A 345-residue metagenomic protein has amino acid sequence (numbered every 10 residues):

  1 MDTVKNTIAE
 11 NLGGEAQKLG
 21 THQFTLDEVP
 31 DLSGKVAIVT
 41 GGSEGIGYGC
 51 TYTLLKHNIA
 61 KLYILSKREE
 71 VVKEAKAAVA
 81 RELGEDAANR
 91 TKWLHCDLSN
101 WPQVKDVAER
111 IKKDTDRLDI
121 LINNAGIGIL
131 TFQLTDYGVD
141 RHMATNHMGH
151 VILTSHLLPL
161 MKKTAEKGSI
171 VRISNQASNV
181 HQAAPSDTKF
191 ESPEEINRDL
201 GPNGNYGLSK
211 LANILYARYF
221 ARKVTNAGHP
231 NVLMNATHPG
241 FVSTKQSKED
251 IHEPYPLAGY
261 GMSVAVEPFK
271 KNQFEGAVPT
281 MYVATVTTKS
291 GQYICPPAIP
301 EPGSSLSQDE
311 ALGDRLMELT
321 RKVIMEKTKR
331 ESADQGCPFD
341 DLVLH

Functional and structural regions predicted by a protein language model:
D2-E10, K289-H345: C-terminal tail/cap regions
T3, T7-I251, R330-Q335: Rossmann-fold NAD(P)H-dependent dehydrogenase/reductase core
G14-L19, V266-Q273, H345: Low-complexity, charge- and small-residue-enriched intrinsically disordered regions
S43-G45, I214, L233-Q246, N272-A284 (+3 more regions): C-terminal, well-structured subdomains that either form a transmembrane helix-short loop-helix hairpin in multi-pass
D86, E253-A265: A short C-terminal helix-loop "cap" of Rossmann-like NAD(P)-dependent dehydrogenase/epimerase domains
V104, S209, Y260-P302, E310-L312 (+2 more regions): C-terminal helical subdomain
D106, R110, I152, P279-Y282 (+2 more regions): Alpha-helical elements of Rossmann-like donor-binding domains used by nucleotide-donor carbohydrate transfer enzymes
L158, A217, A221, T280-M281 (+2 more regions): Non-transmembrane alpha-helical segments in soluble domains of secreted/periplasmic/extracellular proteins
